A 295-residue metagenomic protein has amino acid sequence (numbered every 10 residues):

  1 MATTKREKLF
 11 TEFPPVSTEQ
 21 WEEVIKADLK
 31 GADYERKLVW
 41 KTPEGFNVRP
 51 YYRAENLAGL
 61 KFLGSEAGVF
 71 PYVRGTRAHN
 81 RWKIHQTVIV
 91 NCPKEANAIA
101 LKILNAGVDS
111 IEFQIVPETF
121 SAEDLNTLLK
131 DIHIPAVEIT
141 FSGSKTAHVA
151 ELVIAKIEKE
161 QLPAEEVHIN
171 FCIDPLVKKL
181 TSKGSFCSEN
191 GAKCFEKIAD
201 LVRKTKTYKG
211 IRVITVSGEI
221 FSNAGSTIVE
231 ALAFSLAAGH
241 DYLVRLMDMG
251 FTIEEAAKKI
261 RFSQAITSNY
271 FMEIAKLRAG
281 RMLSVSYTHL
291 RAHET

Functional and structural regions predicted by a protein language model:
A2-N269, E273: Catalytic alpha/beta active-site cores
V153, G280, T288: Aromatic/hydrophobic pocket-lining residues that form π-stacking "cages" and hydrophobic walls in ligand
E273-M282: Extended amphipathic alpha-helical segments enriched in small hydrophobics
V285: Conduit-forming functional cores of very large proteins
T288-T295: Conserved small/polar residues in nucleotide/adenosyl-binding loops
